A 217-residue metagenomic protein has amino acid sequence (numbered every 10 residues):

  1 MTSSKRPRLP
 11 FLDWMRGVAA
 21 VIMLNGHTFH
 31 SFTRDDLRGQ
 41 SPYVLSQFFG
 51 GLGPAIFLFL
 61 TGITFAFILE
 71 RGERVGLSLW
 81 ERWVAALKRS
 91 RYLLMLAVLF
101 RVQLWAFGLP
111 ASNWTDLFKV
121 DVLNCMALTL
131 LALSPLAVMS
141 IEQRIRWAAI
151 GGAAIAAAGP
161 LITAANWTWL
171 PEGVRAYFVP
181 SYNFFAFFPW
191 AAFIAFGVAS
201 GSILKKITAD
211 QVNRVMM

Functional and structural regions predicted by a protein language model:
M1-M217: Alpha-helical transmembrane segments and their immediate juxtamembrane cytosolic regions
